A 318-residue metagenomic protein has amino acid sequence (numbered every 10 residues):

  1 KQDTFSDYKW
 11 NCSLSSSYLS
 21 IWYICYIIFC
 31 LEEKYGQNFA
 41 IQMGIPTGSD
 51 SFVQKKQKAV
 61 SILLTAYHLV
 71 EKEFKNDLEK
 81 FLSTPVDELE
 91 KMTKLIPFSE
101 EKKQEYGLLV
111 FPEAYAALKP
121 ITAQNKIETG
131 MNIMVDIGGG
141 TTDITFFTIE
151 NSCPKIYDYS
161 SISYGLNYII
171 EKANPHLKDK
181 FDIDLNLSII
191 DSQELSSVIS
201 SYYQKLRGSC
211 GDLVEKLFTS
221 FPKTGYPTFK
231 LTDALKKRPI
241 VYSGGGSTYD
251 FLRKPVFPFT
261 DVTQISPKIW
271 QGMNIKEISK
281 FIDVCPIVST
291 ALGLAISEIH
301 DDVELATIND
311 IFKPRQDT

Functional and structural regions predicted by a protein language model:
K1, D7-N11, E150-S196: Short glycine-rich, Thr/Ser-proximal phosphate-binding strand/loop in the N-terminal lobe of ATP-dependent enzymes
K1, I121-Y159, A173: Gly/Thr-rich phosphate-binding beta-strand-loop-beta motif of the actin/hexokinase/Hsp70
Q2-N132, L292-T318: Nucleotide/phosphate-binding catalytic cleft detector across ATP-hydrolyzing and phosphate-transferring enzymes
G44-P46, F111, T145-F147, S243-G245: Generic beta-strand/beta-sheet core signal
S49-F52, A117-K119, T141-D143, S247-F251: Flexible loop/turn segments at secondary-structure boundaries
K55-A66, Q124-I127, T148-C153, S161 (+1 more regions): Short secondary-structure boundary/capping segments
E101-Y106, D158-L166, P267-K268: Inter-blade linker and blade-boundary elements of WD-repeat/beta-propeller domains
V110, D182-T318: Helical "lid/coupling" subdomains associated with nucleotide-phosphate turnover
